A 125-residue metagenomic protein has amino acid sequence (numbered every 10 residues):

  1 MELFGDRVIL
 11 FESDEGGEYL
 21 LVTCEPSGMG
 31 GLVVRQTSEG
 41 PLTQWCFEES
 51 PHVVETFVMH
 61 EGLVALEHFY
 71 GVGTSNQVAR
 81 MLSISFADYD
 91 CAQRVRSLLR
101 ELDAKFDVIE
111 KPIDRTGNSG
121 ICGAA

Functional and structural regions predicted by a protein language model:
M1-R7: Short, basic/low-complexity N-terminal boundary segments at the transition from targeting/disordered tails
R7-I9, G17-Y19, L42, P51 (+2 more regions): Sparse, context-dependent recognition of short Cys/His-centered cofactor- or disulfide-binding micro-motifs
V8-L32: Amphipathic, interaction-prone secondary-structure segments
S13, M29, E39, E61-G62: Generic structural motif
D14, V34-Q44: Short, solvent-exposed aromatic-acidic interface loops
C46-A125: Mixed-charge, Lys/Arg-enriched low-complexity segments
